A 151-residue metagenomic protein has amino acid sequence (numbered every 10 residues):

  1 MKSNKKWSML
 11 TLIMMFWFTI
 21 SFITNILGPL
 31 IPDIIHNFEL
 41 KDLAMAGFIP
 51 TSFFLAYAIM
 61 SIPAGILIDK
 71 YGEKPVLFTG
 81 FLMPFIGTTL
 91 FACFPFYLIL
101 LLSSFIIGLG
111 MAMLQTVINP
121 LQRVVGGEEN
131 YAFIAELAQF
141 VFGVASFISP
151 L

Functional and structural regions predicted by a protein language model:
S8-L40, N119: Extracytoplasmic
I13-W17, S21, T88, F96-G108: Helical-face signature of the major facilitator-like transporter fold
W17, P50, F54, A135-G143: Small-residue-rich transmembrane alpha-helices and their cytosolic helix-loop interfaces in multi-pass secondary
S21, N25, G108-T116, F147: Small-residue-rich segments within alpha-helical transmembrane domains of MFS-like 12-TM solute carriers
N25, F53-I62, F147: Residue-level signature of mid-helix packing/kink "hotspots" within the transmembrane helices of 12-pass Major
L30-A58: Extracellular/periplasmic helix-loop-helix junction of adjacent transmembrane segments in MFS-like secondary
I59-L98: Conserved MFS/SLC helix-loop-helix module at the cytosolic interface between two early adjacent transmembrane helices
S103-F140: Cytoplasmic helix-loop-helix junction between adjacent transmembrane helices in 12-TM secondary transporters
